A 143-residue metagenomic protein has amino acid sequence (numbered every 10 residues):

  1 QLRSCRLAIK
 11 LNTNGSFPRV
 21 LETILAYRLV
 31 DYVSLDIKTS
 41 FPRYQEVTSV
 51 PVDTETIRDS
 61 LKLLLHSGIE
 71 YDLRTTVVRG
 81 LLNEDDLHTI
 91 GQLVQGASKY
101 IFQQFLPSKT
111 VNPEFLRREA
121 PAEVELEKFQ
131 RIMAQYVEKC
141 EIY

Functional and structural regions predicted by a protein language model:
Q1-R117, P121: Conserved AdoMet/S-adenosylmethionine-binding subsite of the radical SAM
E123-Y143: Charged phosphate-binding loop/patch that engages nucleotide di/tri-phosphates or the phosphate backbone of nucleic
